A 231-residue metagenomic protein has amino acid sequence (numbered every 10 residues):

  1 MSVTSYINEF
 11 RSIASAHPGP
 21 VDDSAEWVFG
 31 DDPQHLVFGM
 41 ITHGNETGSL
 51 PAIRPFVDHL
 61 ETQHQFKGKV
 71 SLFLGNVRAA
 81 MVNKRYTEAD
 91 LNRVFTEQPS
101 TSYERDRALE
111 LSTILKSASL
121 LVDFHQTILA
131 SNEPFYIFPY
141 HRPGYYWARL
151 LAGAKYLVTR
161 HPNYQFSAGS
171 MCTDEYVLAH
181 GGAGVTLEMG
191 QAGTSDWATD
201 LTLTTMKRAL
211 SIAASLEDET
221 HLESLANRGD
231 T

Functional and structural regions predicted by a protein language model:
M1-T231: Structured catalytic-domain cores with a bias toward divalent-metal coordination
